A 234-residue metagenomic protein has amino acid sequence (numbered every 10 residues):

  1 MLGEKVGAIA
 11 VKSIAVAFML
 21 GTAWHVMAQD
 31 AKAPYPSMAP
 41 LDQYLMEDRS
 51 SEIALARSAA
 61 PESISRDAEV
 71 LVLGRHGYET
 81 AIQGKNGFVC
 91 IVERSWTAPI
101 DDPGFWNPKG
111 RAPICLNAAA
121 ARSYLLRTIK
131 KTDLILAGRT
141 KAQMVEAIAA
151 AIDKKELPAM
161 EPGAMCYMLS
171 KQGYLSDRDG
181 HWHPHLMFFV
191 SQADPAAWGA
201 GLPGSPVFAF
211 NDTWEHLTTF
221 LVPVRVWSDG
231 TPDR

Functional and structural regions predicted by a protein language model:
M1-I9: N-terminal secretory signal peptides that target proteins for export/translocation
D30-R234: Primary mode marks residue(s) on the alpha4-beta5-alpha5 output face of response regulator receiver
